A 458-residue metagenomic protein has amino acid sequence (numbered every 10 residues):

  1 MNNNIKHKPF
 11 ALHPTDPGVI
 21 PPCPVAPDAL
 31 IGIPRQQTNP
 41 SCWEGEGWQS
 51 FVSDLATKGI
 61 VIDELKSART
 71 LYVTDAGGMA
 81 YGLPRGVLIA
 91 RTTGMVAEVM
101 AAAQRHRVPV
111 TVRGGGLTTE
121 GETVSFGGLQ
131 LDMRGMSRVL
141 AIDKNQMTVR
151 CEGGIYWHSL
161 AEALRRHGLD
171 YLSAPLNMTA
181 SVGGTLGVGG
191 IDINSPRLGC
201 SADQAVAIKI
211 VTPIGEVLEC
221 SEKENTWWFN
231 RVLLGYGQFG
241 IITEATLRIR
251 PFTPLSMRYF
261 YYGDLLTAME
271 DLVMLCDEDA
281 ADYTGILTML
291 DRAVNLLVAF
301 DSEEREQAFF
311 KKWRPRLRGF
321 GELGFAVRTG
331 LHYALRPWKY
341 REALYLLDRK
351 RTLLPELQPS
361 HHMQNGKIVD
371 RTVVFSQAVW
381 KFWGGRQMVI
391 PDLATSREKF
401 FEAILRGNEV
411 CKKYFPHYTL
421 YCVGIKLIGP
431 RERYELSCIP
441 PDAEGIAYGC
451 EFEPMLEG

Functional and structural regions predicted by a protein language model:
M1-G114, T118-G458: Noncatalytic alpha-helical scaffold of FAD-dependent oxidoreductases
